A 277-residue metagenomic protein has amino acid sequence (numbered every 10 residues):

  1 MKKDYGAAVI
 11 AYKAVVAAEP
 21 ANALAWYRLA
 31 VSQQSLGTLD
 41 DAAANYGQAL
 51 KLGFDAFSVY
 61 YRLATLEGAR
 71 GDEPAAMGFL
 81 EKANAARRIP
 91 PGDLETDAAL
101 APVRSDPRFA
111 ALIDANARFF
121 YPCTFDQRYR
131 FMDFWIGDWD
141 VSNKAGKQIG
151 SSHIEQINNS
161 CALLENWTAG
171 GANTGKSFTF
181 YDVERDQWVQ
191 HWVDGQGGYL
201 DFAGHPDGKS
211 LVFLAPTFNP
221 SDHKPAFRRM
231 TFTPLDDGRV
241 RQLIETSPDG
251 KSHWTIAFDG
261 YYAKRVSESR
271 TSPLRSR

Functional and structural regions predicted by a protein language model:
M1, S35-L36, A69: Register position in tetratricopeptide repeats
A14-V15, Q48-A49, K82-A83: Canonical positions in the second alpha-helix
A23-L24, A56-S58, P91-G92, A101: Helix-start (N-cap) detector for alpha-helical repeat units in TPR-like alpha-solenoids, especially tetratricopeptide
R28, R62, T96-D97: Canonical tetratricopeptide repeat
P122-D138: N-terminal helix-cap/turn-to-beta initiation motif at the start of protein domains
